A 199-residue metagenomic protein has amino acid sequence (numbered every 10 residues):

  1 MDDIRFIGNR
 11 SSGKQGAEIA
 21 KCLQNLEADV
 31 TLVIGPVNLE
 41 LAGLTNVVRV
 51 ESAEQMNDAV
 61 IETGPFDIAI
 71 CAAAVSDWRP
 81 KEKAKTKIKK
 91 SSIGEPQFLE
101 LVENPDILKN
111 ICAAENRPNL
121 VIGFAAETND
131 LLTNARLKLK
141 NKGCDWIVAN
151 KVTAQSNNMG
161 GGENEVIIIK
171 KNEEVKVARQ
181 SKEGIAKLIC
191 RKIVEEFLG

Functional and structural regions predicted by a protein language model:
M1-D2, I34, A42, A73 (+5 more regions): Residue-level signal for pocket-adjacent positions within structured domains
M1-K14, A42, A74, R117-K138 (+1 more regions): Glycine-rich phosphate/diphosphate-binding loops and the adjacent beta-loop-alpha structural elements that coordinate
M1-S52: Glycine-rich phosphate/diphosphate-binding loop of Rossmann-like nucleotide-binding domains
D3-N9, L41, D77-P80, K90 (+4 more regions): Generic structural "secondary-structure junction" signal
I4-G8, T45-V48, K83-K87, R136-K138 (+1 more regions): Short, glycine/charged-enriched secondary-structure capping and boundary segments
G8-L26, I88-I107, G143-A149, R179 (+3 more regions): Gly/Ser/Thr-rich active-site loops/lids in small-molecule metabolic enzymes that frequently grip phosphoryl groups
E51-A125, N129-V152, S156: Glycine-rich phosphate-binding loop
N116, D130-G199: Glycine-rich phosphate/adenylate-binding loop
